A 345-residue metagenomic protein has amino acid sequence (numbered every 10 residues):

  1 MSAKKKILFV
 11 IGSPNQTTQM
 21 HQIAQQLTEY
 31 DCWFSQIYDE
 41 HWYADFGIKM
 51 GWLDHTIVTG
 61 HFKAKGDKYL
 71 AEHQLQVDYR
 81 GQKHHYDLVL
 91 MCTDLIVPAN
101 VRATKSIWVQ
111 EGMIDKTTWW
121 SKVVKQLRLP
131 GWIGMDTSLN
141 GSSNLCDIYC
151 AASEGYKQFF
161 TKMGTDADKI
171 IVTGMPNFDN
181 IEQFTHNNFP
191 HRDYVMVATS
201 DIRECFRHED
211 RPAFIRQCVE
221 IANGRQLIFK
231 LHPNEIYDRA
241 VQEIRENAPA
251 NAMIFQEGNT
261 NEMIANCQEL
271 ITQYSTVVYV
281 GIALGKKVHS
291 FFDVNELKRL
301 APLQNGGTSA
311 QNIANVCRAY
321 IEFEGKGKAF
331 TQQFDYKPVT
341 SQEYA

Functional and structural regions predicted by a protein language model:
A3-I7: Extreme N-terminal starter segment of soluble prokaryotic enzymes
L8-E182, V278: Active-site and donor-binding regions of nucleotide-sugar-utilizing enzymes
Q19-M20, Q25-Q26, W33, P176-E243: Conserved catalytic-core segment of nucleotide-activated headgroup transferases in glycan assembly
Y38, K49-V58, A222-E257: Catalytic donor nucleotide-activated moiety binding site of glycosyltransferases and closely related
V77-R80, A252-E257, Q304-V316: Short acidic-hydrophobic, aromatic-tinged amphipathic segments that line or gate anion-handling sites
V101-T118, F214-Q217, L284-K298: A short, gly/pro- and small-residue-rich
C146, L300-A345: Leloir-type glycosyltransferase catalytic cores
Q256-P302: A donor-sugar binding/catalytic signature common to diverse glycosyltransferases and related nucleotide-sugar
